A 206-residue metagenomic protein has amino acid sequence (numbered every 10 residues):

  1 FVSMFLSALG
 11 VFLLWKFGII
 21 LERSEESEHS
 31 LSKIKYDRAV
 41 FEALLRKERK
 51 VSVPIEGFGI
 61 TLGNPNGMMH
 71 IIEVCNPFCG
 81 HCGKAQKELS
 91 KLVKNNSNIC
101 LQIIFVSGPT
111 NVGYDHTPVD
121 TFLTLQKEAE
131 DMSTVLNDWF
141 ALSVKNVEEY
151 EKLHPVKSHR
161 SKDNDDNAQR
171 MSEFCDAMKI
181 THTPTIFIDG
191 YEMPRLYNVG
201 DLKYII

Functional and structural regions predicted by a protein language model:
F1-V51: N-terminal targeting signals for export/organelle localization
F5-L9, T61, T110-N111: Helix-loop elements that line ligand-binding/catalytic pockets
V51-M69, K94: A short beta-strand-turn-helix
F58-T61, S172-D176: Generic recognition of flexible, low-complexity loop/linker segments
I71, T185-I186: Hydrophobic beta-strand anchors of alpha/beta hydrolase catalytic cores
I72-F78, G83-N164, F174-T181, Y204: Structural alpha/beta surface segment adjacent to cysteine/selenocysteine redox centers across thiol/disulfide enzymes
Q169-S172, T183, D189-G190: Internal catalytic domains of large membrane-associated glycosyltransferases
I188-I206: Non-catalytic, surface beta->alpha helical segment in thiol-disulfide oxidoreductase systems
